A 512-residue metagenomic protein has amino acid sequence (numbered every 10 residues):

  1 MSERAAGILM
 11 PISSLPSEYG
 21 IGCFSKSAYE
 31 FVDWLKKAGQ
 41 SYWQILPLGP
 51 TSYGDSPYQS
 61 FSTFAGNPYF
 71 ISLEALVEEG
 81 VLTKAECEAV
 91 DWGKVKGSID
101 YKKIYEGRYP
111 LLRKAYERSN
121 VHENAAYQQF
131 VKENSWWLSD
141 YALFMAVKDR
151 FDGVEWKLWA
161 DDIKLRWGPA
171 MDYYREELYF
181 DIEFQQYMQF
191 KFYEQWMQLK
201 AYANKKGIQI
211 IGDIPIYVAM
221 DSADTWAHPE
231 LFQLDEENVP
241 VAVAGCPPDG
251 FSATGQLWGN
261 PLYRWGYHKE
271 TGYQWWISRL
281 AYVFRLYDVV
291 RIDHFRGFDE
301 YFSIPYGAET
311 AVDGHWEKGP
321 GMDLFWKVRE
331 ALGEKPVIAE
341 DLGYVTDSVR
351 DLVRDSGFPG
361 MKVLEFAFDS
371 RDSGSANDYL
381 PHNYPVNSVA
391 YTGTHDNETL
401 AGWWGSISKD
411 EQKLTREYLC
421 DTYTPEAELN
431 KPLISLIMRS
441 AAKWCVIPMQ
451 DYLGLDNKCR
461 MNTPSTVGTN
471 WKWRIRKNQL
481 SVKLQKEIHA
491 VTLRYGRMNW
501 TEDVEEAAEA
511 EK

Functional and structural regions predicted by a protein language model:
M1-G39: Mature N-terminal, pre-catalytic/accessory segment of carbohydrate-active enzymes
S2, P11, S17, D55-Y193 (+4 more regions): Alpha-amylase-like alpha-glycosidases and glucanotransferases acting on alpha-linked glucans and related
K26-T51, L286-Y287, I437: Catalytic domains of carbohydrate-active enzymes, especially glycoside hydrolases
K36, W196-N204, R329, V353-R354: Surface-exposed amphipathic alpha-helices with a cationic face
L46, Q209-I211, P215, V289 (+1 more regions): Outer-envelope exported proteins of Gram-negative bacteria
Q185, Q189-V218: Conserved, well-ordered alpha-helix/loop/beta-strand core segments that scaffold catalytic motifs
G454-K512: Structured C-terminal cap/extension of enzyme domains
